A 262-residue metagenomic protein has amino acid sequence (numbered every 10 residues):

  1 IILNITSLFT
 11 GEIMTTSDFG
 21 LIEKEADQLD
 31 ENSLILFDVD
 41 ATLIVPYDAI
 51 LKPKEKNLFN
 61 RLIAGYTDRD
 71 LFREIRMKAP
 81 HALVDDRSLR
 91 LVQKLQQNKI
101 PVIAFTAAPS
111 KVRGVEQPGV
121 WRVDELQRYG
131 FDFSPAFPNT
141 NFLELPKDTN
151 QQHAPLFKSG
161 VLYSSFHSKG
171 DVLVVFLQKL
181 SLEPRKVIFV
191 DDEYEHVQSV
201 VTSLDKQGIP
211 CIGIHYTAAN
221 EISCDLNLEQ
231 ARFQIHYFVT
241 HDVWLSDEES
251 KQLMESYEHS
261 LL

Functional and structural regions predicted by a protein language model:
I2-F37, P46-N60, L261: Non-catalytic pre-domain segments flanking phosphatase-related domains
M14, D18-L21, R87-R90, V172-V175: Well-ordered alpha-helical segments embedded in enzymatic catalytic cores
D18, D38-D40, V190-Y194: Conserved acidic functional residues
L34-F37, I44, R76, P101-T106 (+2 more regions): Structural recognition of the beta-strand scaffold that forms the well-ordered cores of secreted hydrolase catalytic
L51-T67, D124-F131: Adenosine ribonucleotide-centric catalytic and binding domains
E55, R61-I63, R73-I103, K111-V120 (+1 more regions): Short, acidic loop-to-helix structural element flanking the phosphoryl-transfer center in phosphate-processing enzymes
A64-R73, T149-L156: Short, basic/glycine-rich phosphate-binding loops at helix/coil junctions that contact nucleotide phosphates
N98-P101, P109, R113-L262: C-terminal cap/substrate-recognition subdomain and adjoining C-terminal extension of metal-dependent phosphatase-like
